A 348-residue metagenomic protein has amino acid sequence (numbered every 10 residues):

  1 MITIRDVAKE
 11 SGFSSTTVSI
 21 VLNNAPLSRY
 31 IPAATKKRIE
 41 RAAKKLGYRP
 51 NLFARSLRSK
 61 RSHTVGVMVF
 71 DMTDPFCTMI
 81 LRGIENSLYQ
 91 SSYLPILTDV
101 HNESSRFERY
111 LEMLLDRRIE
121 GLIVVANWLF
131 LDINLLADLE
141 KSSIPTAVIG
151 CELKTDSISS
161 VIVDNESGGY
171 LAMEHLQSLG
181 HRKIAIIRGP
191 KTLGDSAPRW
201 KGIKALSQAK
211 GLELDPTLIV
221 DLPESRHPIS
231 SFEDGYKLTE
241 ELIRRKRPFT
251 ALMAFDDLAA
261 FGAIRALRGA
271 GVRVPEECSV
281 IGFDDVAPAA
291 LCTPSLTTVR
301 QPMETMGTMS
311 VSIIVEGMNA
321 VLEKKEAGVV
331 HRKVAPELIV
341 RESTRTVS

Functional and structural regions predicted by a protein language model:
M1-R61, S348: N-terminal helix-turn-helix DNA-binding module of bacterial transcription factors
I2-T3, K60-S178, I187, K191 (+1 more regions): Alpha-helical recognition/docking segments in bacterial nutrient-uptake and carbohydrate-utilization systems
S19-I31, A126-L131, P223-H227: Short, flexible, glycine-rich and Lys/Arg-enriched loop motifs at helix boundaries that contact anionic partners
D71-M79, T98-R106, W128, C151 (+6 more regions): Hinge/beta->alpha junction and helix N-cap segments in small-molecule ligand-binding domains
Q90-S91, S142, S207-L214, R244-P248 (+1 more regions): Short helix-capping segments at alpha-helix termini
K183, L214-L218, R273-V280: Short acidic capping loops at alpha-helix termini that bridge into adjacent secondary structure
Y236-S348: Flexible loop/turn connectors
